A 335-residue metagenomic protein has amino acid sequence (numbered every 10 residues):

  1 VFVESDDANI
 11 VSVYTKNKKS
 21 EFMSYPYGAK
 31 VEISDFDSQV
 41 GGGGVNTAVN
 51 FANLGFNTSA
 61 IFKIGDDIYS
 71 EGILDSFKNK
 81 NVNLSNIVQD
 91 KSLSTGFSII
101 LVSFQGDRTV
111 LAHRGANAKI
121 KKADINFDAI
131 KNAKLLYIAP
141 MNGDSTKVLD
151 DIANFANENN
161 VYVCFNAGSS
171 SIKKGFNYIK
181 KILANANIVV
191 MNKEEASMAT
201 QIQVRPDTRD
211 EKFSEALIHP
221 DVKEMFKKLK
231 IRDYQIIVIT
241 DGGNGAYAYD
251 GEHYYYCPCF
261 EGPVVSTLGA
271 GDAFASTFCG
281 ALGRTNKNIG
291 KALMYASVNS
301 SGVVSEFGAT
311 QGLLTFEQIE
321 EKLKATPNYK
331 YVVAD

Functional and structural regions predicted by a protein language model:
V1-S59, V264, V333-D335: Glycine-rich phosphate/adenosyl-contacting loop at the front of the ribokinase-like
T58, L84, V163-C164: Hydrophobic beta-strand scaffold residues
S76-L93: A glycine-rich helix N-cap at a beta->alpha junction
S85-Q89, I100-G143: Conserved phosphate-binding/catalytic loop of the ribokinase/pfkB sugar-kinase fold
A129-K131, L183, I231: A short, aliphatic-rich alpha-helical micro-motif
L135-P220, N244-A246: Conserved beta-alpha-beta core of the PfkB/ribokinase-like small-molecule kinase fold
I202-D335: Conserved phosphate-binding/catalytic region of the ribokinase-like
